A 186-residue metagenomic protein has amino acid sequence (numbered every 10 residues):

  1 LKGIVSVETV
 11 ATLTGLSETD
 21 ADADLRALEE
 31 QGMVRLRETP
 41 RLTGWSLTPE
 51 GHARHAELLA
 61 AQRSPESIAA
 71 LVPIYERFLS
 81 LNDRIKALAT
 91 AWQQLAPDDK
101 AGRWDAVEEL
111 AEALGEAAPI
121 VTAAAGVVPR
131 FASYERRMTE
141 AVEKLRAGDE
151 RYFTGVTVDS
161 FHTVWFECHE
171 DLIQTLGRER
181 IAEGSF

Functional and structural regions predicted by a protein language model:
G3-T14: Short acidic, hydrophobic short linear motifs in intrinsically disordered regions
G15-E30: Short amphipathic alpha-helical interaction segments
E29-T39: A short, conserved structural fragment
R41-P49: Minor-groove-contacting beta-hairpin "wing" of winged helix-turn-helix DNA-binding domains
P49-R77: Short, amphipathic alpha-helical interaction segments positioned at domain boundaries
P65-I68, L95-A96, E179-F186: Inter-helical turn/loop segments and adjacent helix faces that build the functional surface of alpha-helical bundle
I68-Y152: Exposed, interaction-prone assembly regions rather than primary DNA-binding/catalytic cores
E140-F186: C-terminal regulatory/effector modules of DNA-binding transcriptional regulators
